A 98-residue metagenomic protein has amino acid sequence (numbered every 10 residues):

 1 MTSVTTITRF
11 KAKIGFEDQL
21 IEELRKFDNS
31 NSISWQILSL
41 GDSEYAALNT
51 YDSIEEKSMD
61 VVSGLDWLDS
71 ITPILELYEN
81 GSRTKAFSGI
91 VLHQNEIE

Functional and structural regions predicted by a protein language model:
S3-F10, A46-L48: Active-site-flanking beta-strand signature of metal-NTP-handling nucleotidyl enzymes and homologous cyclase-like
V4-T6, R83-T84, G89: Small-molecule pocket liners
R9-L20: Short, surface-exposed ligand-recognition loops at beta-strand->loop->(often short) alpha-helix junctions that present
K26-I37, T50-A86: An amphipathic, aromatic/His-enriched active-site/gating alpha helix that lines ligand/cofactor pockets
E44-Y45, E56-S58, N95: Short catalytic/ligand-binding loop motif for oxyanion handling, primarily in non-cytosolic enzymes, centered on
F87-E98: Acidic/histidine-enriched, glycine/proline-rich intrinsically disordered or flexible terminal extensions
